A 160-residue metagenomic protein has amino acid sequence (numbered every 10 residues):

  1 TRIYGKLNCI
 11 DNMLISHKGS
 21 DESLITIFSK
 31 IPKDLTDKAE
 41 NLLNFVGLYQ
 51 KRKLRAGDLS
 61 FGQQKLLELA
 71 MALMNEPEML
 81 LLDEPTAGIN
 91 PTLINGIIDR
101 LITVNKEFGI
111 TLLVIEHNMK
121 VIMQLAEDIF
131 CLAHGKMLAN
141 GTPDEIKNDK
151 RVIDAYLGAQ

Functional and structural regions predicted by a protein language model:
L42-S60: Conserved ABC nucleotide-binding domain
L69: Hydrophobic anchor residue at the start of the ABC signature
E76: Conserved catalytic motifs of ABC-family nucleotide-binding domains
L80-E84: Catalytic Walker B motif of ABC-type/P-loop ATPase nucleotide-binding domains
N95-E107: Helical segment within the ABC ATPase nucleotide-binding domain
I122-Q124: A short, surface-exposed alpha-helical micro-motif characterized by mixed small hydrophobic and charged/polar residues
